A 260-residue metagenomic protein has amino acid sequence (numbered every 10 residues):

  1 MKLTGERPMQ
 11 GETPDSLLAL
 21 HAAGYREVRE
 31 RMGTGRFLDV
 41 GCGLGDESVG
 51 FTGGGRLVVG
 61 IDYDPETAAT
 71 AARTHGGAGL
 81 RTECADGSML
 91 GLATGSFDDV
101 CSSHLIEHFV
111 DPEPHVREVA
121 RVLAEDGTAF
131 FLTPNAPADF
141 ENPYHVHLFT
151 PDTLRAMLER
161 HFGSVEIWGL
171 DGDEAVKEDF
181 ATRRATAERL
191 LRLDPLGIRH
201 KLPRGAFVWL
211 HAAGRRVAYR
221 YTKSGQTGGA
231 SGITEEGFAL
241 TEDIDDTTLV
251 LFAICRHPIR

Functional and structural regions predicted by a protein language model:
M1-A93, D99-S103, E113-V116, P151 (+3 more regions): Conserved N-terminal segment of class I S-adenosyl-L-methionine
K2-L3, G172-R260: A C-terminal cap/extension of S-adenosyl-L-methionine-dependent methyltransferases that defines the acceptor-substrate
F51, V119, L158: Class I S-adenosylmethionine-dependent transferase superfamily signal
H104-H108: A short His-aromatic
E113-E125: A short glycine-rich, Lys/Arg-flanked "PGG" loop and its adjoining helix->strand segment in the class I
G127-T133: Conserved beta-strand signature within the Rossmann-like core of class I S-adenosyl-L-methionine
A138-M157: Acceptor-substrate binding/catalytic loop of class I
F162-A175: Conserved S-adenosyl-L-methionine
